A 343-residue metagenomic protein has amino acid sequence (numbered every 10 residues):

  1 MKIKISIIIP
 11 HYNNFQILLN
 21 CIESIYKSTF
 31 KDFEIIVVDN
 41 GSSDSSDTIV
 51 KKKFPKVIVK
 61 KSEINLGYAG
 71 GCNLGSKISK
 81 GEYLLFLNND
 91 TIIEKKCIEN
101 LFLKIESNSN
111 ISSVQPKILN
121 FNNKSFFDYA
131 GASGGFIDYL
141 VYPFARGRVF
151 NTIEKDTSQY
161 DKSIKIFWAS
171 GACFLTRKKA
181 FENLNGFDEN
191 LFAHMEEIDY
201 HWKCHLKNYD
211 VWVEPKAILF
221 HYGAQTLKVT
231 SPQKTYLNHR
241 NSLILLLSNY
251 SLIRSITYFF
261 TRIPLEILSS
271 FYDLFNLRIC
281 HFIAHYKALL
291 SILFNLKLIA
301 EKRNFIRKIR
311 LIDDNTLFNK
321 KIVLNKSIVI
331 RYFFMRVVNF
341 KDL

Functional and structural regions predicted by a protein language model:
E23-D32: Short, acidic, metal-binding catalytic loop of nucleotide-sugar glycosyltransferases
S24, D39-T48, I64: A conserved acidic beta->alpha catalytic loop
S62-S79, N89, N100: Glycine-rich, basic loop-to-helix element that forms the pyrophosphate-binding segment of sugar-nucleotide handling
L84: Short aromatic/hydrophobic "clamp" motif used to bind/position activated sugar donors
I92-Y142: Conserved donor NDP-sugar-binding/catalytic core segment of glycosyltransferases
Y139-A145, F150-T176, I198-Y200, L227-V229: A recurrent flexible, glycine/aromatic-enriched loop bordering the glycosyltransferase active site that acts as
D161, K165-I218: A short, conserved alpha-helix in the catalytic core of glycosyltransferases
D210-K320, L324-S327: Active-site-adjacent helix/loop segment of glycosyltransferases that harbors family-specific signature motifs
